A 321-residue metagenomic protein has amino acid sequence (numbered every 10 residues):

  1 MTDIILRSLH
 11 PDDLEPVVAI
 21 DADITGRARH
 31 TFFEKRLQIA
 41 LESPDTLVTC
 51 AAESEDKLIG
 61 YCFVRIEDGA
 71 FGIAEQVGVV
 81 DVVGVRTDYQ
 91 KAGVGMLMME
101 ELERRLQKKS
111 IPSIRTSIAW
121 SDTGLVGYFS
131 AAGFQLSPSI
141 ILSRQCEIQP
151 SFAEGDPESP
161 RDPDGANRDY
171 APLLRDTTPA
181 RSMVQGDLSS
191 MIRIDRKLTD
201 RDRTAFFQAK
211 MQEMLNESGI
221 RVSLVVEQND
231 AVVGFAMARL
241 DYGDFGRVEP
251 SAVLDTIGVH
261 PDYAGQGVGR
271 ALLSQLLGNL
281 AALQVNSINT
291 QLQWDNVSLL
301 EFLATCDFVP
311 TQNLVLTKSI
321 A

Functional and structural regions predicted by a protein language model:
I4-V17, L174-M191: A short beta-loop-alpha structural element at the N-terminal edge of CoA-dependent acyl/N-acetyltransferase catalytic
S8-D12, A19-E75, D81, Q185-G186 (+3 more regions): Acetyl-CoA-dependent GNAT
H10, R86, Q90, A119 (+3 more regions): Residue-level recognition of the GNAT/N-acetyltransferase active site
V85, K91-R104, A131, V259 (+1 more regions): Conserved acetyl-CoA-binding loop-helix of GNAT-fold acetyltransferases
M96, K108, W120-P138, R270 (+1 more regions): Conserved active-site alpha-helix within GNAT-family acetyltransferase domains
L106-I118, A281-L292: Conserved GNAT acetyl-CoA-binding A-motif
Q145-G186: Acyltransferase donor/substrate-recognition loop-hinge adjacent to the catalytic core
